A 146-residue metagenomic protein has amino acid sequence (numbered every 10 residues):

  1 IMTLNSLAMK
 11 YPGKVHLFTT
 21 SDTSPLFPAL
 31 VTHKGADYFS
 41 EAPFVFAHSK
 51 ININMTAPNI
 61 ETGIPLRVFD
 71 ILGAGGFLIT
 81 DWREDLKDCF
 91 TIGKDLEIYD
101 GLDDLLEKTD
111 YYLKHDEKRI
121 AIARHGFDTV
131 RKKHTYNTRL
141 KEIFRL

Functional and structural regions predicted by a protein language model:
I1-V68, G73-I92: Nucleotide-sugar donor-binding catalytic core of glycosyltransferases
L4-A8, D110, F127, F144: Non-transmembrane alpha-helical segments in soluble domains of secreted/periplasmic/extracellular proteins
F90, T109, A123: Short, flexible helix/strand-to-coil boundary loops that buttress conserved ligand/catalytic motifs in alpha/beta
G93-Y99: A short acidic/histidine/glycine-rich donor-binding loop in glycosyltransferase catalytic cores
L102-K118: C-terminal "capping" alpha-helix adjacent to the active site of nucleotide-linked donor transferases in cell-envelope
K114-F144: A charged, aromatic-enriched C-terminal amphipathic alpha-helix characteristic of glycosyltransferases across folds
